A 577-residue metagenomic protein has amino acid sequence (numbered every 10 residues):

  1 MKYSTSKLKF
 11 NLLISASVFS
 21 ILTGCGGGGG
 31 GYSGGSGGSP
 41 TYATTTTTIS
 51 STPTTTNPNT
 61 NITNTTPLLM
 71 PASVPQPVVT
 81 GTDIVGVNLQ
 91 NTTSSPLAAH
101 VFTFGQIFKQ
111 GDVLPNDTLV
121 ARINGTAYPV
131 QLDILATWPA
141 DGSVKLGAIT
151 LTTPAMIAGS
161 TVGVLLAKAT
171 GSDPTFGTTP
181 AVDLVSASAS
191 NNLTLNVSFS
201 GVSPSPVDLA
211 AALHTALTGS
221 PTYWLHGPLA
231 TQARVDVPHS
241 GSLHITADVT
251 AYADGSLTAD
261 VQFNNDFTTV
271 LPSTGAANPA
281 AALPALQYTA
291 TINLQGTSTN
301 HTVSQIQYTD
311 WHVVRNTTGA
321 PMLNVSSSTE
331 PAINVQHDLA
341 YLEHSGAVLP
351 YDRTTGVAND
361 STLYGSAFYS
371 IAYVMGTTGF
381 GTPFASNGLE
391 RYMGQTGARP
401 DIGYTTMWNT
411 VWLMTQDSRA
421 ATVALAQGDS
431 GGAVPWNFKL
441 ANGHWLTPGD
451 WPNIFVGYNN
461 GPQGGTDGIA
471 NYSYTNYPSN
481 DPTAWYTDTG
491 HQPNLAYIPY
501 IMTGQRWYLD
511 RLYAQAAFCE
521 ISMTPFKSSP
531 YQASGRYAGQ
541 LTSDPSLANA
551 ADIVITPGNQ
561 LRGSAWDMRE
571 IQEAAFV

Functional and structural regions predicted by a protein language model:
K2-I14: Bacterial N-terminal signal peptides that target proteins for export
S15-N57, I62-T63: Bacterial Sec-dependent N-terminal signal peptides
V18, T92-T93, L151-M156, P238-G241 (+1 more regions): Short, flexible beta-strand-to-coil junctions
G37-T47, K168-V182, P435, A516-K527: Compositionally biased, low-complexity linear motifs
I62-V202, L213, T222-Y223, L229 (+2 more regions): Alpha-mannosidase-like glycoside hydrolase catalytic domains involved in N-glycan trimming, generalizing to other
Y128, P204, T299-V303: Short, isolated positions in well-ordered beta-strands
H214-V577: Catalytic cores of extracellular degradative/oxidative enzymes
